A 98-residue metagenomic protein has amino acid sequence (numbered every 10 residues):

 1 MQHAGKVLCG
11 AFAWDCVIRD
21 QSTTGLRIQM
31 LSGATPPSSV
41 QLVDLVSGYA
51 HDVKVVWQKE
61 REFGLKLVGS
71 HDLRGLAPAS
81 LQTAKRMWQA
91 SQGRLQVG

Functional and structural regions predicted by a protein language model:
M1-G98: Structured alpha-helical
